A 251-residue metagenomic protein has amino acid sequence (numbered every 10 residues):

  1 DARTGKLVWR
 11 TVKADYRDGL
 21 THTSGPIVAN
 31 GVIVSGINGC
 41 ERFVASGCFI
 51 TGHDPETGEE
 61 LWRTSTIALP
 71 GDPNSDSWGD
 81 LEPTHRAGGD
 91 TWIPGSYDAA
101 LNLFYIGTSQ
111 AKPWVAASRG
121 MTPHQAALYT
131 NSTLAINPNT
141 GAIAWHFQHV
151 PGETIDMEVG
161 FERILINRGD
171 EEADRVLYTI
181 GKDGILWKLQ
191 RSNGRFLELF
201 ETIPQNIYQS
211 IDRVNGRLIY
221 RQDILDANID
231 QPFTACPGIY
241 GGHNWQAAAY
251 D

Functional and structural regions predicted by a protein language model:
D1-D251: Noncatalytic, solvent-exposed loop/strand surfaces of beta-propeller-type extracellular/periplasmic domains
